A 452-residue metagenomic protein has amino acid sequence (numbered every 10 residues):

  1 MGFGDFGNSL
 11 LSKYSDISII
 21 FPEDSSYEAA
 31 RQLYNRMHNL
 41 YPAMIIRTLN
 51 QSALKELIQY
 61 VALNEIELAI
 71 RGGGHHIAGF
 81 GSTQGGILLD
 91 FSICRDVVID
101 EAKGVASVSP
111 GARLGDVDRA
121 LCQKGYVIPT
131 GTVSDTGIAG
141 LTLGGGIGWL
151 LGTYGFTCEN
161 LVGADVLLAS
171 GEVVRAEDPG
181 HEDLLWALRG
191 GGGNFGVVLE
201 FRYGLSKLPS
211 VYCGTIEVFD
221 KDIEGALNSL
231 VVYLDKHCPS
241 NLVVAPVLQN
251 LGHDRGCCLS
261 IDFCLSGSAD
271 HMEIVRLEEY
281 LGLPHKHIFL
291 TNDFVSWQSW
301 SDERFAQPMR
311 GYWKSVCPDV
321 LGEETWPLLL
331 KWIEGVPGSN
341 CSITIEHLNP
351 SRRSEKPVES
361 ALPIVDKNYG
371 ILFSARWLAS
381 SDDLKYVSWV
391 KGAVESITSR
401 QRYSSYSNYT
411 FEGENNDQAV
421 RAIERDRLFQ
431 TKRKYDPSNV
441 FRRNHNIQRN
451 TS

Functional and structural regions predicted by a protein language model:
M1-S452: Soluble FAD-dependent oxygen oxidases
